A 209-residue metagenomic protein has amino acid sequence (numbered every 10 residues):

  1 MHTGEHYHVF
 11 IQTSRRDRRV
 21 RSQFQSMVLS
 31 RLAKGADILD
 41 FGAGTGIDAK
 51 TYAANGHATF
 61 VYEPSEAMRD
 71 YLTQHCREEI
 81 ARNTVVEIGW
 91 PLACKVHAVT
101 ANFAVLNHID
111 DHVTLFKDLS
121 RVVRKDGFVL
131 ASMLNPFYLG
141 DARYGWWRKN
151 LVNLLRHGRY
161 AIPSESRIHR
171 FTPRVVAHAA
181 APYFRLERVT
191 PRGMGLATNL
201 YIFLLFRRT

Functional and structural regions predicted by a protein language model:
M1-A33, T51: Conserved class I S-adenosyl-L-methionine
G35-G44: Conserved class I S-adenosyl-L-methionine
A43-E87: Class I SAM-dependent methyltransferase SAM/SAH-binding core
W90-V99: A short acidic, Gly/Pro-enriched loop at the edge of an enzyme's catalytic core that lines a small-molecule cofactor
A98-H112: A short SAM/SAH-binding and catalytic strip from SAM-dependent methyltransferases
V113-K125: A short glycine-rich, Lys/Arg-flanked "PGG" loop and its adjoining helix->strand segment in the class I
L130-L155: Conserved class I S-adenosyl-L-methionine
S164-F184: Short alpha-helix
